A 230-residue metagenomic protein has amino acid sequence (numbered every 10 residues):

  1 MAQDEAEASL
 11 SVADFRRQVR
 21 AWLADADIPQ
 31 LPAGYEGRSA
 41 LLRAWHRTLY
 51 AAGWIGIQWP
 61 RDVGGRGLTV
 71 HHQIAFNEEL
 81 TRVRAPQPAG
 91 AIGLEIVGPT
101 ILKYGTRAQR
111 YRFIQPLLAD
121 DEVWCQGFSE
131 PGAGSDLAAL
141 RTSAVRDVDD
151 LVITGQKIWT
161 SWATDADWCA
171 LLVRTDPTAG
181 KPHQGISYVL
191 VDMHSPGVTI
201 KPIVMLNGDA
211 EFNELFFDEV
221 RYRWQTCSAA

Functional and structural regions predicted by a protein language model:
M1-S11, F15: Intrinsic disorder at enzyme termini
A51-D121, W162-W168: Internal helix-loop-helix
D120-F128, L172: A short, Trp-centered hydrophobic/proline-enriched beta-strand micro-motif
A133, I158-A163, L206-N207: Glycine-rich phosphate/pyrophosphate-binding beta-alpha loops
A139, H194-R221: Flexible, small-/acidic-enriched active-site or ligand-binding loops
T142-V145: A structural signal for short hydrophobic beta-strand segments in well-ordered beta-sheet cores
D150, T154-T199: A short core secondary-structure module
D218-A230: A short, charged helix-loop
